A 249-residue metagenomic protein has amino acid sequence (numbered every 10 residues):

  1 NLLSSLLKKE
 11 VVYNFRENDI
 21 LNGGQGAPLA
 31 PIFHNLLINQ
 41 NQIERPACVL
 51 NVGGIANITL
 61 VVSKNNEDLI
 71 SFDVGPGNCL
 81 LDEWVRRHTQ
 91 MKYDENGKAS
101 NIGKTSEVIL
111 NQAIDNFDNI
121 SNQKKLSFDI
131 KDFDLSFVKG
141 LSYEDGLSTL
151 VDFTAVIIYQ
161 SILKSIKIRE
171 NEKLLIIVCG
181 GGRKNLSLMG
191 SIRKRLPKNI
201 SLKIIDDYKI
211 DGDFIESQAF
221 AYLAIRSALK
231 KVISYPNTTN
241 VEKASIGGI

Functional and structural regions predicted by a protein language model:
N1: Short beta-strand-loop/turn "lid" adjacent to the catalytic site in phosphate-handling enzymes
L6, V12-Q40, C48-N119: Glycine-rich phosphate-binding loop plus the immediately following alpha-helix
L6-L7, L196-K198: Short, structured coil segments at secondary-structure junctions
N22-I32, G146-I157, E216: A glycine-rich, Thr/Ser-enriched phosphate-binding loop motif common to dinucleotide/cofactor-binding enzymes
V52-I55, L175-N185, S217: Glycine-rich beta-strand-to-loop/alpha-helix junction loops that act as flexible
Q90-L174, N185-P197: A contiguous, well-structured pocket-lining segment that forms one wall/lid of small-molecule binding clefts in soluble
D152, K203-I249: Glycine-rich phosphate-binding/hydrolytic loop that grips phosphoryl groups
